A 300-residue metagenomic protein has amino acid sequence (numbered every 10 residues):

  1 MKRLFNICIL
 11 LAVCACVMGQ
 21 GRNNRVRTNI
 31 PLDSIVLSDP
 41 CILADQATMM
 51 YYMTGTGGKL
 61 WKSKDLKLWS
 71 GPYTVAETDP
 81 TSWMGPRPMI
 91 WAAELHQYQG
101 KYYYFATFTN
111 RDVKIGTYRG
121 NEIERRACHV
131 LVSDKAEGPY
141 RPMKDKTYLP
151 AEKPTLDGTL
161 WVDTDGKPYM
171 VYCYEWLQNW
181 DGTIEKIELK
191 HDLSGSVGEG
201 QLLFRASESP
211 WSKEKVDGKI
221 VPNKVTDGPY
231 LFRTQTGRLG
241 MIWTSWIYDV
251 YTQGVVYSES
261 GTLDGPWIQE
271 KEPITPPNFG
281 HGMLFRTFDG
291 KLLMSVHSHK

Functional and structural regions predicted by a protein language model:
M1-N23: Bacterial Sec-dependent N-terminal signal peptides
M18-K300: Carbohydrate-active catalytic/glycan-binding domains of CAZyme proteins, especially the secreted or lumenal ectodomains
